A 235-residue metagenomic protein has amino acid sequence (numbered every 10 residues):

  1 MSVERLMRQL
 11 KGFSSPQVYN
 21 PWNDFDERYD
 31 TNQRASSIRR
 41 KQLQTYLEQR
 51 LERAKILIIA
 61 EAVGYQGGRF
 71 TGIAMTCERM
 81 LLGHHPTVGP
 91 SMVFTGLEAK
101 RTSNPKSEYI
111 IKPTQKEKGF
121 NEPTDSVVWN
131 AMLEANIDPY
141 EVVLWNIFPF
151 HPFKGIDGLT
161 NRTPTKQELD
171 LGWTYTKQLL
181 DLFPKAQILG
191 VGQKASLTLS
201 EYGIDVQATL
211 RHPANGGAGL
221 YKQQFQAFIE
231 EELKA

Functional and structural regions predicted by a protein language model:
S2-Q187, L197: A polyanion-binding, active-site-adjacent surface
Q193-K194: Alpha-helix/helix-capping structural signal
L197-I204: Short loop/helix-cap segments at secondary-structure boundaries that form the rim of catalytic
I204-A235: Short, flexible loop segments at boundaries between secondary-structure elements
